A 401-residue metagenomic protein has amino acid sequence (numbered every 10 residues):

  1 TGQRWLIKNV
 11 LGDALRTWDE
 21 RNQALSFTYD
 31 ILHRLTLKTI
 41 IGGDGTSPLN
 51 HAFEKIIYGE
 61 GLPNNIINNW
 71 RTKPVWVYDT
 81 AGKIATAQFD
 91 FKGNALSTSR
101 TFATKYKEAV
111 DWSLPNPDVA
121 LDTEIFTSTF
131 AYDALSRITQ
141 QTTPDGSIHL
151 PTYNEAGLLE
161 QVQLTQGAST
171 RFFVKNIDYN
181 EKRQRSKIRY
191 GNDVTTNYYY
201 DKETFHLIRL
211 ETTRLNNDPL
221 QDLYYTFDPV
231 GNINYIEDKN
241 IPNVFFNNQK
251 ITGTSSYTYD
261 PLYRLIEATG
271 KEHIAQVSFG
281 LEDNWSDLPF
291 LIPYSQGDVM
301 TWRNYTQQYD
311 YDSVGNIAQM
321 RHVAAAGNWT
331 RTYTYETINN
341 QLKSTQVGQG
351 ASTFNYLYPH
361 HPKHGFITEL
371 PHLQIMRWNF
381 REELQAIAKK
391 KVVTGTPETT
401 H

Functional and structural regions predicted by a protein language model:
T1-W378, E383-K389, V393-H401: Beta-strand elements of repeat-based all-beta scaffolds
